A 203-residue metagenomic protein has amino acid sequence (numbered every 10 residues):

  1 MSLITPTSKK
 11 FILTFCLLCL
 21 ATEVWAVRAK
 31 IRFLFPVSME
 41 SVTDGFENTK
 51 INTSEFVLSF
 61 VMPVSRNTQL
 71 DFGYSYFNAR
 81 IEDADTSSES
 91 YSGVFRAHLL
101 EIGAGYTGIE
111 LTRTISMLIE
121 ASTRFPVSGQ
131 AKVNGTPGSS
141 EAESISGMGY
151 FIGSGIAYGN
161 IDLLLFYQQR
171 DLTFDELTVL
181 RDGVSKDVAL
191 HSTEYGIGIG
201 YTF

Functional and structural regions predicted by a protein language model:
M1-R28: Cleavable N-terminal export/targeting peptides
E23-E82, G200-T202: Short glycine/proline- and aromatic-enriched beta-strand/turn motifs that initiate or cap beta-hairpins
A29-I31, R66-F72, L111-I115, N160-L165: Repeated loop/turn-to-beta-strand initiation elements of outer-membrane beta-barrel proteins
A29-R32, F77, E89-S92, L99-Y106 (+1 more regions): Detector for outer-membrane/organellar transmembrane beta-barrel domains, recognizing the amphipathic beta-strand
F33-S41, Y74-R80, Y106-G108, T123-G129 (+3 more regions): Transmembrane beta-strands of outer-membrane beta-barrel pores
V37-K50, S75-A97, V127-S146, T173-L190: Flexible, solvent-exposed loop segments that connect beta-strands
F56-V64, Y74, I102-Y106, A121-T123 (+2 more regions): Residues on the lipid-exposed face of transmembrane beta-strands in outer-membrane beta-barrel proteins
D83, Y150-F203: Predominantly the C-terminal beta-signal and adjacent terminal strand-loop region of outer-membrane beta-barrel
